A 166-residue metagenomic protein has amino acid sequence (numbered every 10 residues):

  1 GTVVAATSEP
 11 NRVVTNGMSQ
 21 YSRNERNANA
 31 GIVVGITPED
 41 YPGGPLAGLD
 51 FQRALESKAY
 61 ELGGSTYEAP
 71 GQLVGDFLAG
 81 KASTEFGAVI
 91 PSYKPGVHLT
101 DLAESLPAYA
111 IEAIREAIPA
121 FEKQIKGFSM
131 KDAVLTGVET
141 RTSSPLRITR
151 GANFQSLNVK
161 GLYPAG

Functional and structural regions predicted by a protein language model:
G1-G166: Residues forming the flavin
